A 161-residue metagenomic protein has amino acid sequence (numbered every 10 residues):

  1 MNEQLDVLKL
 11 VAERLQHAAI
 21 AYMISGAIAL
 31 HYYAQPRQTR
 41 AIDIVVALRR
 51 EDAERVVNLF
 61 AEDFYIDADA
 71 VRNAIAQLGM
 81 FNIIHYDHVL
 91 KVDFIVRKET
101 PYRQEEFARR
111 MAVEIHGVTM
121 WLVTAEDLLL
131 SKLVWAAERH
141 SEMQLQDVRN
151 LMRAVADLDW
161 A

Functional and structural regions predicted by a protein language model:
M1-A161: Compositionally biased terminal segments of proteins
